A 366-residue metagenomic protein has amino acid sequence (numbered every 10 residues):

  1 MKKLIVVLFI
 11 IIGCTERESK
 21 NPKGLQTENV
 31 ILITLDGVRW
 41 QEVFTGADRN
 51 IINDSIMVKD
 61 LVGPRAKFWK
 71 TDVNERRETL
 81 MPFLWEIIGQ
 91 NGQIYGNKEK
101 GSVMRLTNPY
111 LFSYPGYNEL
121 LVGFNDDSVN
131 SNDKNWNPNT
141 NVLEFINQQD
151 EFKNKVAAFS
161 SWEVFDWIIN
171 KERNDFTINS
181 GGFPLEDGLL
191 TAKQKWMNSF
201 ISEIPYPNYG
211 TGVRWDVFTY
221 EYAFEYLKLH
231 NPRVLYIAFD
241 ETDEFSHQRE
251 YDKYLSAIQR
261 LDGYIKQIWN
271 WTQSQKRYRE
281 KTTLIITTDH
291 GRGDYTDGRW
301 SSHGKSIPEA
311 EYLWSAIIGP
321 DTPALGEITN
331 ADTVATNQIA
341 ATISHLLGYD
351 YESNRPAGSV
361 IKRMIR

Functional and structural regions predicted by a protein language model:
M1-Q26: Bacterial Sec-dependent N-terminal signal peptides
Q26, Q41, T45-Y110: Short, structured active-site-proximal loop/turn typified by the sulfatase FGly-forming signature C/S-X-P-X-R
I31-L32, W40, L261-S301: Metal-dependent active-site segment of extracytoplasmic phospho-/sulfohydrolases and closely related
Q41-A47, E99, S131-D133, I168-K171 (+3 more regions): Short, solvent-exposed loop/turn and secondary-structure capping segments
D54, T287-I318: Histidine-centered active-site microenvironments of extracellular/periplasmic hydrolases and transferases
V122-N135, D175-Y209: Acidic, His- and aromatic-enriched active-site or binding-groove loops in soluble protein domains that engage sugars
N147-Q149, D321, N330-R366: Non-catalytic, well-ordered alpha-helical segments in soluble enzyme domains
K171-E172, E221-Q267: Active-site His/acidic residue clusters
